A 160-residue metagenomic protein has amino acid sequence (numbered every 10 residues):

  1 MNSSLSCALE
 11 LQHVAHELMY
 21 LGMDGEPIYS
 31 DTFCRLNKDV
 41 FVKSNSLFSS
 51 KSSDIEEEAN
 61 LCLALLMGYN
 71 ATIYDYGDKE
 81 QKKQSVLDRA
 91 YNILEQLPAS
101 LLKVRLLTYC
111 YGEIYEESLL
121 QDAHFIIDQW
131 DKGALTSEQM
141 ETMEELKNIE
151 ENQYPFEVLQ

Functional and structural regions predicted by a protein language model:
N2-I28, K51-Y74, P98-I114, M140-N152: Amphipathic alpha-helical repeat scaffolds of TPR domains
C34-S49, D75-L94, S118-K132, E157-Q160: Alpha-helical repeat scaffolds
Q129-Q160: Acidic, proline/glycine-rich low-complexity IDRs
